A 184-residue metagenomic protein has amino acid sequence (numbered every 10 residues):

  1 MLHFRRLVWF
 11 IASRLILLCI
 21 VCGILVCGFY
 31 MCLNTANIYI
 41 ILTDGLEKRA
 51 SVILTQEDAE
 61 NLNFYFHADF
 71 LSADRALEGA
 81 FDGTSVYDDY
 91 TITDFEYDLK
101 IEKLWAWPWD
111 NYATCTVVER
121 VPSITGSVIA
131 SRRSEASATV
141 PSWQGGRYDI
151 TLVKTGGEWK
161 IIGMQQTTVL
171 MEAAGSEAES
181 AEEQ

Functional and structural regions predicted by a protein language model:
M1-H3, I16, L33, T84-L99 (+1 more regions): Contiguous hydrophobic segments
M1-I11: N-terminal Lys/Arg-rich, disordered targeting/topogenic segments
R5, I101-K103, T139, T155: Acidic, low-complexity intrinsically disordered regions
S13-C32: Hydrophobic membrane-insertion alpha-helices, especially the h-region of bacterial N-terminal signal peptides
G28-I101, A106-W107: Core segments of small alpha/beta cavity-forming domains
N111-Q184: Exposed beta-sheet edge and beta->alpha loop/turn motif
